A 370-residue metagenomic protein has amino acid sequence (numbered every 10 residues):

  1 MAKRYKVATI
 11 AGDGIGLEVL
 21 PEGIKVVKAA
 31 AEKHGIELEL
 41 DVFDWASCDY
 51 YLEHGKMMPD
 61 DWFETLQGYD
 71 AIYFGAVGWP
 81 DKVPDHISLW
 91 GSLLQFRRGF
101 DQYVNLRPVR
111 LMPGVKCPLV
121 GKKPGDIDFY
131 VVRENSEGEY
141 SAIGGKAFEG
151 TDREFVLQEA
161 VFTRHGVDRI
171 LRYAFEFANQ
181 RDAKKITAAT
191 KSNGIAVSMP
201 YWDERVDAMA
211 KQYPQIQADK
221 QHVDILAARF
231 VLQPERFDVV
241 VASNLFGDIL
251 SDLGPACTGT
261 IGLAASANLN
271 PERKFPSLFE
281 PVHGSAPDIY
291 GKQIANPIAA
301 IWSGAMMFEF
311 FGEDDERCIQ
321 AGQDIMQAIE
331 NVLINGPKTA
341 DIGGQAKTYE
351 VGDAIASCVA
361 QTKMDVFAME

Functional and structural regions predicted by a protein language model:
A8-K25, A30-A31, T151-D224, R236: Glycine-rich phosphate/diphosphate-binding loop of Rossmann-like nucleotide-binding domains
D13-G16, D70, V132, A174 (+5 more regions): Buried hydrophobic positions in well-ordered alpha/beta secondary-structure cores of metabolic enzymes
G23, V27, V206, A300-F308 (+1 more regions): Buried hydrophobic packing segments
G35-P59, F230: N-terminal beta-loop-helix "entrance" segment that forms/cooperates in small-molecule cofactor or anionic ligand
Y50-L157, L245-G247: N-terminal glycine-rich phosphate/adenylate-binding segment common to multiple enzyme folds
Y51, V231-N335: Glycine-rich phosphate/nucleotide-binding loop
G114, Q221-A228: Short acidic loop-to-helix transition motifs that present clustered carboxylates
A295, E313-E370: Internal helix-turn-beta structural module
